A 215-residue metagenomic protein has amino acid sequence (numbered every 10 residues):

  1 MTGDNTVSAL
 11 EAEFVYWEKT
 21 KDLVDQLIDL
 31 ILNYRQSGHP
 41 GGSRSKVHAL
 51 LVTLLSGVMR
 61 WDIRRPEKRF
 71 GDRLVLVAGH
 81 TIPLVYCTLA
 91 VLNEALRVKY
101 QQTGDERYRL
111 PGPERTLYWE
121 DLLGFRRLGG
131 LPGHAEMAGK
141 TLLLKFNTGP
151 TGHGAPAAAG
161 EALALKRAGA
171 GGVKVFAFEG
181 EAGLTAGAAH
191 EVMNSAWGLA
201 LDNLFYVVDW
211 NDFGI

Functional and structural regions predicted by a protein language model:
M1-E18: Non-catalytic, mobile gating and regulatory segments of ester bond hydrolases
W17, I28, Y34, R44-L199: Cofactor-binding active-site loop characterized by glycine-rich and histidine/acidic residues
K21-S37, D209: N-terminal capping segment at the start of a domain
D22-L23, G41, S45: N-terminal glycine-rich anion-binding loops that anchor highly charged ligand groups
P40-G41, V75, V207: A structural signal for short, well-ordered beta-strand segments and their strand-loop junctions that often border
A177-F178, Y206-D209: Residue-level marker for buried hydrophobic side chains located in beta-strands that build the well-ordered beta-sheet
W210-I215: Long, well-ordered, tryptophan-enriched scaffold segments
